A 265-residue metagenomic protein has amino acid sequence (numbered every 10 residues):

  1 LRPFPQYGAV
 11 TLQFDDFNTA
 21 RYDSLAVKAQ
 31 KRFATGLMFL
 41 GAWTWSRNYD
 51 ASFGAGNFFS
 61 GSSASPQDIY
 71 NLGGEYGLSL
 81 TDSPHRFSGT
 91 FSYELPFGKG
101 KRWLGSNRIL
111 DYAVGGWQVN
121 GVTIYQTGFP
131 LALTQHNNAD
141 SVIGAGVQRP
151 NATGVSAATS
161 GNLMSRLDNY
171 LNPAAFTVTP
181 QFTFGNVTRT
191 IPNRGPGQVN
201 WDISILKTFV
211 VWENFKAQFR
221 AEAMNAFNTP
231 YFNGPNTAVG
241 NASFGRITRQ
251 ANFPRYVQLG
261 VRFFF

Functional and structural regions predicted by a protein language model:
L1-F265: Short, solvent-exposed micro-motifs at the edges of structured domains
